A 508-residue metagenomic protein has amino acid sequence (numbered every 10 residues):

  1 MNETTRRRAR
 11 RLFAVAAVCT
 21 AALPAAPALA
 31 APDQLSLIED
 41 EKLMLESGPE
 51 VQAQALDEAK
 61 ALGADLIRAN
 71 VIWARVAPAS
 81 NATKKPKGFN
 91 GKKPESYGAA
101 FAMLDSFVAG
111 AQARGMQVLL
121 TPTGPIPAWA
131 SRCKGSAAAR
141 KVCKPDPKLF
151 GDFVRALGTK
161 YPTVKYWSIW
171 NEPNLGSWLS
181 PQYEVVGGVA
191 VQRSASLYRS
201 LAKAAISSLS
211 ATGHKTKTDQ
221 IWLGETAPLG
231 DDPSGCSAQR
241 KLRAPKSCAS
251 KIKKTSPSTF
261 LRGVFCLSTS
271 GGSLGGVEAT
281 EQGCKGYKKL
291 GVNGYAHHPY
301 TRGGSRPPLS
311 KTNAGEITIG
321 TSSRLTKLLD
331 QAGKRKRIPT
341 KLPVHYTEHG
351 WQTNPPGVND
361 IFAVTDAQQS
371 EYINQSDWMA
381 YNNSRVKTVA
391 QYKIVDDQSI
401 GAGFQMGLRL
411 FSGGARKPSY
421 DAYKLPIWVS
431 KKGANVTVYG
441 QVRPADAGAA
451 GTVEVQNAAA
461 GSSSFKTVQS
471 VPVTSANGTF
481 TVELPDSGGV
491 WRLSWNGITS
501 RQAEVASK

Functional and structural regions predicted by a protein language model:
N2-A30: Secretory targeting and sorting signals
A30-L66, N70-I72: Boundary/entry segment of secreted carbohydrate-active catalytic domains
S36-D40, D65-A69, V118-P122, W167-I169 (+4 more regions): Hydrophobic faces of well-ordered beta-strands that scaffold small-molecule active sites in alpha/beta enzyme cores
G48-A53, D57, P147, G151 (+1 more regions): Noncatalytic carbohydrate-binding groove/subsite architecture in carbohydrate-active enzymes
L62-S250, R302: Substrate-binding cleft and catalytic face of glycoside hydrolase catalytic domains, especially the flexible beta-alpha
T83-K84, P173, W178, Y183-G187 (+3 more regions): Aromatic-rich peripheral "rim/lid" segments of glycoside hydrolase catalytic domains that contact and position glycan
K466-N477: Solvent-exposed serine/threonine-rich low-complexity stretches and specific carbohydrate-binding patches
G478-V482: Short strand-edge motifs at loop-to-beta-strand transitions and within beta-strands of extracellular beta-rich domains
